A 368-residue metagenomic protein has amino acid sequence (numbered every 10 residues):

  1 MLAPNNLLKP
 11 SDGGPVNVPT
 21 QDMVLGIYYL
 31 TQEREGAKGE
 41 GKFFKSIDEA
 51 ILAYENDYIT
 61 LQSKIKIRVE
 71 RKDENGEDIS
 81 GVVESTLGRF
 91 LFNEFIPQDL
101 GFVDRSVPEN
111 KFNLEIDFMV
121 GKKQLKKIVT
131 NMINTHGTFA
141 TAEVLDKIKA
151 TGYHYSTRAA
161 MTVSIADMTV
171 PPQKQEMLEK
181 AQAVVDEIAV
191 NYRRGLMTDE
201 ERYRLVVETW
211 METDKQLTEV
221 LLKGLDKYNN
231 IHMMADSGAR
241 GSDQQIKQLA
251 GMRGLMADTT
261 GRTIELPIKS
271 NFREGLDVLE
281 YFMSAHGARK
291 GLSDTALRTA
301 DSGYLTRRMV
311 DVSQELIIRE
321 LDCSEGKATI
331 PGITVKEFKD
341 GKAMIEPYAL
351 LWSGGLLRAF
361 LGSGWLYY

Functional and structural regions predicted by a protein language model:
L2, N6-T20, V24-D146, V184 (+6 more regions): Intrinsically disordered, low-complexity regulatory segments
E109-F118, D167-M177, P267: A ubiquitous short alpha-helical element
G137, K149, H154-T169: Class II aminoacyl-tRNA synthetase catalytic cores and aaRS-like
T151-R158, Q216, M252, D311 (+2 more regions): Amphipathic alpha-helical interaction surfaces
A160-R194, T198: Short His/Asp/Glu-rich catalytic/ion-coordination signatures at enzyme active sites or charged loops
E200-R253: Gly/Pro-rich turn-and-neighbor structural signature
H232-Y281: Non-catalytic terminal/interface segments that mediate subunit docking, oligomerization, and allosteric communication
